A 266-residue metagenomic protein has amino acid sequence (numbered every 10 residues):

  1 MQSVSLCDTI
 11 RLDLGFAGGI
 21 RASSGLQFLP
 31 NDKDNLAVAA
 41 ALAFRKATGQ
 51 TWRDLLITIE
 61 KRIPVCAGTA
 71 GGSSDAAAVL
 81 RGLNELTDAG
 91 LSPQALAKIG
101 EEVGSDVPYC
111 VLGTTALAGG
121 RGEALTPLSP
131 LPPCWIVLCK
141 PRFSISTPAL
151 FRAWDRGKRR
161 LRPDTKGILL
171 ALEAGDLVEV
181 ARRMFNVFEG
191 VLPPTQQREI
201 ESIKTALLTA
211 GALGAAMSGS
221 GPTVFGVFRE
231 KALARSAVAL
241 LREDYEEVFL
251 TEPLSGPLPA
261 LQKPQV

Functional and structural regions predicted by a protein language model:
M1-A67, E85-Q94, L131, L138-F143: ATP-binding N-lobe of GHMP and related small-molecule kinases
Q2-V4, G49, E101-E102, P108-V111 (+3 more regions): Solvent-exposed alpha-helices and their adjacent loops that cap or buttress functional pockets in soluble metabolic
D8-L12, D106-C110, A116-L117, V224-G226: Short beta-strand scaffold segments in enzyme catalytic cores
I10-L12, A37, G72, C139 (+3 more regions): Residue-level signal for inorganic ion chemistry
A17-P30, V79, D176-F185: Short, basic/glycine-rich phosphate-binding loops at helix/coil junctions that contact nucleotide phosphates
R53, A76, L80-L117: Contiguous, small/hydrophobic- and glycine-enriched helical/loop subdomains that border and often "cap" functional
T58-T87, S105, L213-F228: Glycine/serine-rich anion-binding loops at beta->alpha junctions that coordinate negatively charged ligand groups
L112, L117-G214, R229-R235, A239-V266: Conserved, helical-rich catalytic subdomain that frames metal- and/or nucleotide-binding sites in enzyme alpha/beta
